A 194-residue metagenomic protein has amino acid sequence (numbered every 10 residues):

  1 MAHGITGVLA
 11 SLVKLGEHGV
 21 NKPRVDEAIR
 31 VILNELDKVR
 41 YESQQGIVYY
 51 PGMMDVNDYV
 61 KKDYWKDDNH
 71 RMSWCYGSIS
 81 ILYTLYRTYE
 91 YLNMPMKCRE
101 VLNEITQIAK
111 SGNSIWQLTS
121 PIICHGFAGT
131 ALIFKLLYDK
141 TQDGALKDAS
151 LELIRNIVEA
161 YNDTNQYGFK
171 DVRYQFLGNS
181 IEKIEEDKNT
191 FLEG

Functional and structural regions predicted by a protein language model:
M1-G194: Glycan-recognition and catalytic cores of secretory/periplasmic carbohydrate-active enzymes
